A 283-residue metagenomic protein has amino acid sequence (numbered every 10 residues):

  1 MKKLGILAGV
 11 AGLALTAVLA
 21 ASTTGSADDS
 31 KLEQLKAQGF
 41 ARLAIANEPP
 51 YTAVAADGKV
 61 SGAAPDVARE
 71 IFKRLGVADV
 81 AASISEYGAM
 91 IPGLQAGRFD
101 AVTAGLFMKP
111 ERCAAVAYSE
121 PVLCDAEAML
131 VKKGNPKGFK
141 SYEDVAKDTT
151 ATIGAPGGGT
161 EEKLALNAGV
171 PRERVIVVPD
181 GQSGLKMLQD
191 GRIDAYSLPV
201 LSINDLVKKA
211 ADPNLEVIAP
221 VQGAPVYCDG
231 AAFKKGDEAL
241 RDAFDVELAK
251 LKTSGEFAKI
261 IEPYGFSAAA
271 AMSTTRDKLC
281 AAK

Functional and structural regions predicted by a protein language model:
A21, T160-E173, L248-K283: Ligand-binding clefts/hinges and TM-proximal coupling segments of bilobed small-molecule sensing domains
A27-G105, A114: Extracytoplasmic small-molecule ligand-binding "clamshell" domains of the periplasmic binding protein/Venus flytrap
L32, K133-T152: Flexible hinge/capping segments at coil-to-helix
R42-A46, Y118-S141, A231-K234: Hydrophobic/proline-rich hinge and linker segments of small-molecule sensing/allosteric domains, predominantly
A55, A68-A78, G159-V178, V207-D212: Ligand-binding cleft/hinge of the Venus flytrap
A81-P92, K137-K140, I176-D190, P225: Short helix-initiation/N-cap motifs at beta->coil->alpha
A89, G105-A114, L164-N167, D194-P225: A ligand-binding cleft/hinge motif common to bilobed small-molecule-binding domains
C124-A128, K208-D245, S267-K283: Periplasmic-binding protein-like
